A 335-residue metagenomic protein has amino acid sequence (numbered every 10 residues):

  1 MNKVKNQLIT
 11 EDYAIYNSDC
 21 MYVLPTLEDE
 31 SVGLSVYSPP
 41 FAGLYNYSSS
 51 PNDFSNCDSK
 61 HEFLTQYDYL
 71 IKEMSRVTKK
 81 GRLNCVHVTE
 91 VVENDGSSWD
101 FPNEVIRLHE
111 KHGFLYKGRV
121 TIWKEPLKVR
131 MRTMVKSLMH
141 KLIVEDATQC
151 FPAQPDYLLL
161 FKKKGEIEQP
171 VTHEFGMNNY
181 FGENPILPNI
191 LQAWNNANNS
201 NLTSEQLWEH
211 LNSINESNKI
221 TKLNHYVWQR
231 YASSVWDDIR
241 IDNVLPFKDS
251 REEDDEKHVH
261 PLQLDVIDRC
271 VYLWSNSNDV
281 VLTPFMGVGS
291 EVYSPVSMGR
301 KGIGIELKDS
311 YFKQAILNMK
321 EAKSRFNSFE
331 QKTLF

Functional and structural regions predicted by a protein language model:
N2-E11, I316-L334: Short, conserved SAM-binding/catalytic segment of Class I S-adenosyl-L-methionine-dependent methyltransferases
N2-K313: Core catalytic lobe of class I
